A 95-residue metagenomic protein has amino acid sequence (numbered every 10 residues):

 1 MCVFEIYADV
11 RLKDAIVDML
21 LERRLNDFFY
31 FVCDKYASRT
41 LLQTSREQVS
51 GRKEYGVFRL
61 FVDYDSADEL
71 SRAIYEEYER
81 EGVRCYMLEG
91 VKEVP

Functional and structural regions predicted by a protein language model:
M1-P95: Positively charged, small/polar-rich N-terminal and surface patches that mediate targeting and assembly and bind
